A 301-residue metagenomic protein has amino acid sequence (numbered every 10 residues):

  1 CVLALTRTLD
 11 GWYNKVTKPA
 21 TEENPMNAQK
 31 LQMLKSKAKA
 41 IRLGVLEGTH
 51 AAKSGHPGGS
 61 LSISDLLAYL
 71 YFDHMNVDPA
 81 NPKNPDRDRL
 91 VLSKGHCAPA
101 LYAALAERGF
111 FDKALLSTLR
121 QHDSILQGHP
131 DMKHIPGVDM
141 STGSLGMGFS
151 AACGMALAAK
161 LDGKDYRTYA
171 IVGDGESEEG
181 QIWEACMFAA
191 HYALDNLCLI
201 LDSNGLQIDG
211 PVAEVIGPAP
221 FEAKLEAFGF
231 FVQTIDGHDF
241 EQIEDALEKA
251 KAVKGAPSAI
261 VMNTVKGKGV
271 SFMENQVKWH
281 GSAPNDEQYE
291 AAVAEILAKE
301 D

Functional and structural regions predicted by a protein language model:
T8, Y13-K18, E22: Short, positively charged and aromatic/hydrophobic N-terminal segments
K37-S54, D202-N204: N-terminal capping segment at the start of a domain
V45-T49, S60-H191: Cofactor-binding active-site loop characterized by glycine-rich and histidine/acidic residues
D88-L90, Y166-A170, L197, A256-T264: Generic beta-sheet signal
H96-C97, L101, N204-G205, D239 (+1 more regions): Glycine-rich beta-alpha junction loops
G137, S141-V253: Thiamine diphosphate
F240-D301: Glycine/aspartate-rich loop-and-adjacent alpha/beta segment that forms the canonical ThDP
